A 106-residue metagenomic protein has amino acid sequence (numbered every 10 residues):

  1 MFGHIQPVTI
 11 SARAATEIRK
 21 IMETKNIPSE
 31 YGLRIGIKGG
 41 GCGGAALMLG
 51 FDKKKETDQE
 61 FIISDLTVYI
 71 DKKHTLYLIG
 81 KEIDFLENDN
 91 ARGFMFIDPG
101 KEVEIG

Functional and structural regions predicted by a protein language model:
Q6-R34: N-terminal first-folded block
M22, I37-G39, H74: Generic secondary-structure microfeatures
N26-P28, C42-G44, L76-L78, D89: A cross-taxa feature marking solvent-exposed loop/turn segments within ectodomains of secreted and single-pass membrane
I27-K38, M95-K101: Immediate flanking context of iron-sulfur cluster ligation sites
K38-M48, V103-G106: Local cysteine-cluster metal-coordination motifs and their immediate loop/turn environment, predominantly Fe-S cluster
K53, D58-G106: Acidic and generally charged, gly/proline-rich low-complexity regions
